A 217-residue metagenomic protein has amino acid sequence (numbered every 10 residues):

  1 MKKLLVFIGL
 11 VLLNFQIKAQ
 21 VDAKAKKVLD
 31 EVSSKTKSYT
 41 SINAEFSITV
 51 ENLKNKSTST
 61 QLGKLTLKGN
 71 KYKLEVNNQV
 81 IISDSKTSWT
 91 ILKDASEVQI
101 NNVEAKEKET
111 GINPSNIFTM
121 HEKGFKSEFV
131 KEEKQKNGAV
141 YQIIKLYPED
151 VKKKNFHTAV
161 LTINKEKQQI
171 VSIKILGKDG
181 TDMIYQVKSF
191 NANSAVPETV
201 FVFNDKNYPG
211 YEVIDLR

Functional and structural regions predicted by a protein language model:
L5, Q16-S57, N70, N207-R217: N-terminal leader/targeting segments and the immediate start of mature chains
Y39-N43, T60-L62, G69, S83 (+5 more regions): Extracytoplasmic
N43-S47, K73, W89, I143-K145 (+2 more regions): Soluble periplasmic/extracytoplasmic beta-strand elements of cell-envelope proteins
S47-L53, E75, I91, Y147-E149 (+1 more regions): A generic structural motif
L62-G111, M183-I184: An acidic-aromatic
V103-Y141: Flexible, surface-exposed loop/linker segments and immediately adjacent secondary-structure boundaries
F125-P209, L216: Gly/Pro-enriched, hydrophobic low-complexity segments that function as extracytoplasmic propeptides/linkers
